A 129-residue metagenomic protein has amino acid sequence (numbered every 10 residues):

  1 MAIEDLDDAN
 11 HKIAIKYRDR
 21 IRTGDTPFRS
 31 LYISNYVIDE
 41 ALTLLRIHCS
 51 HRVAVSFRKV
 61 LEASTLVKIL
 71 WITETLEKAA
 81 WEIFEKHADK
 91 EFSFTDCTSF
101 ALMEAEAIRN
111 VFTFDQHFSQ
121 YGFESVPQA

Functional and structural regions predicted by a protein language model:
M1-I3, I21-G24, L44-H48, S64-K68 (+1 more regions): Alpha-helix C-capping/helix-to-loop hinge sites
M1-I33, R46-K59, A129: Short, well-structured N-terminal submotif of metal-dependent ribonuclease cores
K12, K68-R109: Active-site neighborhoods of divalent-metal-dependent phosphate/nucleic-acid chemistry enzymes
Y32-S34, F92-S93, D115, P127-A129: Histidine- and aromatic-rich ligand-binding microenvironments
S34, I38, R58, E77 (+1 more regions): Alpha-helical structural signal
L61-T73, H87-D89, F118-A129: Short acidic, glycine/proline-enriched helix-loop-strand junctions
F100, A105-A129: Acidic, PIN/NYN-like endoribonuclease modules and their adjacent C-terminal/linker elements
